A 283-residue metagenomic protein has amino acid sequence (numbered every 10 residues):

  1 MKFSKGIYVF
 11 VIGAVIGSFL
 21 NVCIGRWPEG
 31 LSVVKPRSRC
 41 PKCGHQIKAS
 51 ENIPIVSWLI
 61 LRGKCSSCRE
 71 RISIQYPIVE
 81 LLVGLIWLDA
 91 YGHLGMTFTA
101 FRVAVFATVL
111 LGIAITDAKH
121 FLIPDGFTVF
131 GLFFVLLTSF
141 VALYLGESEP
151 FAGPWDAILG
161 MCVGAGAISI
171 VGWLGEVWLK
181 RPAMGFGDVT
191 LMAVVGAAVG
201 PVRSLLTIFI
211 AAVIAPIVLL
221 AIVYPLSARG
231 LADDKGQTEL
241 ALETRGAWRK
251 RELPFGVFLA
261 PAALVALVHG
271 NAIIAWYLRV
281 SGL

Functional and structural regions predicted by a protein language model:
M1-L283: A membrane-topology feature that recognizes alpha-helical transmembrane segments and their immediate juxtamembrane
